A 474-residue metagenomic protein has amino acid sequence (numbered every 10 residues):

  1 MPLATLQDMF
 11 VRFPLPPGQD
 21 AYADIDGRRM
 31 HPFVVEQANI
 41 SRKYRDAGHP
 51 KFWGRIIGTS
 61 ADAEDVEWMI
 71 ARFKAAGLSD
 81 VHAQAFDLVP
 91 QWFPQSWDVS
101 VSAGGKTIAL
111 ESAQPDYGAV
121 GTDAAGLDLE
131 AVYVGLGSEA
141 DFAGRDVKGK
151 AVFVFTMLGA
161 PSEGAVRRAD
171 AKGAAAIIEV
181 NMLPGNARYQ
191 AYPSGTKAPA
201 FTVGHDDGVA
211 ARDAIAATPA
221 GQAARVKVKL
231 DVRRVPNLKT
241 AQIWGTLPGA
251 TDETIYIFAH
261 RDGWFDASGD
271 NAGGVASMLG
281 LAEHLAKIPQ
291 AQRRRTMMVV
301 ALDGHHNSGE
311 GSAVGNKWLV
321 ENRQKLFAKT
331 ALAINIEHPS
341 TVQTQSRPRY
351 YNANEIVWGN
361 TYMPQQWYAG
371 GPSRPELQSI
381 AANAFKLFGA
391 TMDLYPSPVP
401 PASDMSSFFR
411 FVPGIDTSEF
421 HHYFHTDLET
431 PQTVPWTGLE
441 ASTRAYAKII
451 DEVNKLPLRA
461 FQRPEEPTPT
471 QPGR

Functional and structural regions predicted by a protein language model:
P2-A71, A76, T246-P248, R463 (+2 more regions): N-terminal hydrophobic or amphipathic helices/low-complexity stretches enriched in small/hydrophobic/Pro/Gly
P16-D26, H49-A63, V120-T122, L129-V134 (+9 more regions): Second-shell loop/turn segments in exported
I25, R29, V34, A38-R45 (+16 more regions): Sec/Tat-exported extracytoplasmic proteins
P32-V35, R45-K148: Noncatalytic luminal/extracellular "stalk/propeptide" segments of secretory-pathway proteins
K74, V154-T156, I243, I255-E310 (+1 more regions): Alpha-helical metal-binding/catalytic segments enriched in His/Glu/Asp
S112-G144, Y192-G269, G280-E283, K287-I288: Soluble metallo-hydrolase cores and metallopeptidase-like ectodomains found primarily in the secretory/periplasmic
A250-D252, L302-D416: Metal-dependent peptidase/peptidase-like ectodomains
H422-R474: His/Asp/Glu-rich mid-to-C-terminal helical/loop segments that flank catalytic regions of hydrolases
